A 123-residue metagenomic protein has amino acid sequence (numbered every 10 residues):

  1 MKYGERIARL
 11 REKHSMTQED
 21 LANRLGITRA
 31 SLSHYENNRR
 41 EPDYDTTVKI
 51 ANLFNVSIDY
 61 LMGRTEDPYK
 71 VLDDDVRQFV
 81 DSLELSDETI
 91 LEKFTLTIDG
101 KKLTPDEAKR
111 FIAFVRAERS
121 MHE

Functional and structural regions predicted by a protein language model:
M1-V71: Helix-turn-helix-like N-terminal two-helix hairpins of bacterial/phage DNA-binding regulators
P68-E123: Interfacial/linker helices and their anchor residues that mediate assembly or domain coupling
